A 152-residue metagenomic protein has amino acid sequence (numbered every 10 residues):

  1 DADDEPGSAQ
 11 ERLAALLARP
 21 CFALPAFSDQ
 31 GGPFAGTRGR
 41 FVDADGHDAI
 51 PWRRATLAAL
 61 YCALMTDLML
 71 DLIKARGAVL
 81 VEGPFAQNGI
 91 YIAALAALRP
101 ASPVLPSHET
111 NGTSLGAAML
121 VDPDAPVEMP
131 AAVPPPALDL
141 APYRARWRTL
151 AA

Functional and structural regions predicted by a protein language model:
D1-E82, Q87-R148: Active-site core segments that coordinate phosphate-bearing ligands/cofactors across diverse enzyme families
A152: Nucleotide/phosphate-binding catalytic cleft detector across ATP-hydrolyzing and phosphate-transferring enzymes
